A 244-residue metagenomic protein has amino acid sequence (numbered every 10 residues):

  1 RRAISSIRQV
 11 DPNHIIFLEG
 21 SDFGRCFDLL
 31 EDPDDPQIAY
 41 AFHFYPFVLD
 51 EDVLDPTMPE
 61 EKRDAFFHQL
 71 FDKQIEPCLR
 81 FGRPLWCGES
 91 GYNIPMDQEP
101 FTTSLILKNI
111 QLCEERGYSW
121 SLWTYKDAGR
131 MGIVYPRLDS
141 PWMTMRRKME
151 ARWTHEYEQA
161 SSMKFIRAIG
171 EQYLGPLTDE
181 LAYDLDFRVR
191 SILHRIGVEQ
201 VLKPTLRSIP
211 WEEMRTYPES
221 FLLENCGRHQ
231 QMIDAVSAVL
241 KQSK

Functional and structural regions predicted by a protein language model:
R1-R116: Extracellular glycoside hydrolase catalytic/binding regions
D28, A41, D97-K244: Aromatic-rich peripheral "rim/lid" segments of glycoside hydrolase catalytic domains that contact and position glycan
